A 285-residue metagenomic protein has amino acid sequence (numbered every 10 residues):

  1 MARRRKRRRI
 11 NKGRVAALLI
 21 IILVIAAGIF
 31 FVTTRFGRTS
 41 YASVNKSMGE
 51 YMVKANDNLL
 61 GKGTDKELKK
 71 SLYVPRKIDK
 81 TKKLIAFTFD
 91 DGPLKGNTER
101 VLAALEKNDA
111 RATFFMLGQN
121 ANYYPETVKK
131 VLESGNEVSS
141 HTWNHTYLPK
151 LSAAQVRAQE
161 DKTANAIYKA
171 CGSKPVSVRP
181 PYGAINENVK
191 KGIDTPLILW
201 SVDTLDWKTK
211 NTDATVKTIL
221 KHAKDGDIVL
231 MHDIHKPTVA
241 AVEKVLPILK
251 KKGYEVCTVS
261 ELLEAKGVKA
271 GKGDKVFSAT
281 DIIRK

Functional and structural regions predicted by a protein language model:
A2-T88, L94-K107, I248, K252-K285: N-terminal pre-catalytic segment of deacetylase/amide-hydrolase enzymes
K54-L151, Q155-Q159, A166, S173 (+1 more regions): Active-site beta->alpha N-cap acidic-glycine motif
F89-D91, F115-Q119, T142-W143, R179-G183 (+3 more regions): Active-site-proximal beta-strand/loop segments in catalytic clefts of secreted hydrolases
D90, L105, V138-H141, V178 (+3 more regions): Conserved, mostly hydrophobic/aromatic
N97, K129, T146-S173, A184-D225 (+1 more regions): Alpha-helical scaffold elements lining the catalytic groove of polysaccharide deacetylases
R111, E137, P196, D203 (+1 more regions): Residue-level detector of anion-binding/catalytic polar loops
A223-S260: Catalytic grooves of carbohydrate-active enzymes
